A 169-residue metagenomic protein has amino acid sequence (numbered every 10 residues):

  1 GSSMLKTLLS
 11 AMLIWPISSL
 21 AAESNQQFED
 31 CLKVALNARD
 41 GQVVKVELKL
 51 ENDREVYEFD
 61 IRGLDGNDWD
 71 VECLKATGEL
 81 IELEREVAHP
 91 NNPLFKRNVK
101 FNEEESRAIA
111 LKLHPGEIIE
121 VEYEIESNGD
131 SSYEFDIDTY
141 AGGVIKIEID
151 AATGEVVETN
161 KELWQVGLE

Functional and structural regions predicted by a protein language model:
G1-S3: Short, Lys/Arg-enriched N-terminal segments with co-localized hydrophobic residues within the first ~10-30 amino acids
L5-T7, S19-E169: Long, terminal "pre-/pro-" and other extracytoplasmic accessory regions that lie outside the mature folded/catalytic
S10-P16: Bacterial N-terminal signal peptides
